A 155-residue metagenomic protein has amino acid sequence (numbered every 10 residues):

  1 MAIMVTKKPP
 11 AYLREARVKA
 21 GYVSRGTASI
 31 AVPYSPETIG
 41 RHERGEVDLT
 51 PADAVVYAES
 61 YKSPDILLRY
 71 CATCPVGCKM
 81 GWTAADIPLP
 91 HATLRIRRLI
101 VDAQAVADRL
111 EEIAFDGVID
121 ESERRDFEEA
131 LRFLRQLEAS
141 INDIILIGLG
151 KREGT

Functional and structural regions predicted by a protein language model:
M1-A20: A short, Lys/Arg-rich alpha-helix, primarily the initiator
A11, Y22-S24, L49-A52: Residue-level signal for the short linker/turn that defines the boundary of a DNA-recognition helix
R17, S29, A58: The alpha-helix within a helix-turn-helix
G21-R41: Short alpha-helical DNA-recognition segment
P51-L68: DNA major-groove recognition helix of helix-turn-helix/homeodomain DNA-binding modules
V55, L94-Q104, E128-N142: Generic structural signal for well-ordered, non-transmembrane alpha-helical segments in soluble/cytosolic regions
Y70-V101, K151-T155: Short, charged recognition helix plus adjacent turn of helix-turn-helix-like nucleic-acid-binding domains
A85-P88, Q104-D126: Acidic, glycine-anchored loop motifs typical of Ca2+
